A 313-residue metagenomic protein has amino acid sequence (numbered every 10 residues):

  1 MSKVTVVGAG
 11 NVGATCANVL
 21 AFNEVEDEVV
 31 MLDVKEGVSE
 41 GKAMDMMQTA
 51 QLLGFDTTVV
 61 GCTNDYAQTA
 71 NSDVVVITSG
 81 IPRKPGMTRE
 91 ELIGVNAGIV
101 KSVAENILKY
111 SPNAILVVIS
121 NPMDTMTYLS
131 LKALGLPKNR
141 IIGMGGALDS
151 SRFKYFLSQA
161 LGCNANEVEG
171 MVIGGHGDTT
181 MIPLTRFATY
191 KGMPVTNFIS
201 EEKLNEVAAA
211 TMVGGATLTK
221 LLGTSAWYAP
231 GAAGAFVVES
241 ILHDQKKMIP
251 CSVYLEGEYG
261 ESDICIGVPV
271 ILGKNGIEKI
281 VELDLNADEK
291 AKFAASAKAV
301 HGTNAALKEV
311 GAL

Functional and structural regions predicted by a protein language model:
M1-V4: Extreme N-terminal starter segment of soluble prokaryotic enzymes
A9-G10: Glycine-rich Rossmann-fold phosphate-binding loop(s) that bind the pyrophosphate of adenine dinucleotide cofactors
G13-A14: N-terminal Rossmann-fold NAD(P) dinucleotide-binding loop
L32-S72, H301-V310: Conserved N-terminal Rossmann-fold NAD(P) cofactor-binding segment
L52-A114: Rossmann-like NAD(P)-binding element
T88-K154: Rossmann-like NAD(P)(H) cofactor-binding subdomain of soluble oxidoreductases
L134-R140, D149-L313: C-terminal substrate-binding/catalytic lobe of Rossmann-fold NAD(P)-dependent dehydrogenases
